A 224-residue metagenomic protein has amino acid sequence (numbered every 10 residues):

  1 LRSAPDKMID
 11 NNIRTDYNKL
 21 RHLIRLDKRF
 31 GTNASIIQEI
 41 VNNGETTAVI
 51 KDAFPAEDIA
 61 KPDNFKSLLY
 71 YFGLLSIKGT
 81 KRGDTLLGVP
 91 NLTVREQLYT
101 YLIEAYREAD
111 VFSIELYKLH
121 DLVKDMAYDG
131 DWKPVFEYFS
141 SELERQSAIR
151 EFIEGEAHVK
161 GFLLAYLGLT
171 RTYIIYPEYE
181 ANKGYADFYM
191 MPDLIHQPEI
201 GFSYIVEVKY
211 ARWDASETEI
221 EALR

Functional and structural regions predicted by a protein language model:
R2-R224: Extended alpha-helical interface modules used as scaffolds for assembling large macromolecular complexes
